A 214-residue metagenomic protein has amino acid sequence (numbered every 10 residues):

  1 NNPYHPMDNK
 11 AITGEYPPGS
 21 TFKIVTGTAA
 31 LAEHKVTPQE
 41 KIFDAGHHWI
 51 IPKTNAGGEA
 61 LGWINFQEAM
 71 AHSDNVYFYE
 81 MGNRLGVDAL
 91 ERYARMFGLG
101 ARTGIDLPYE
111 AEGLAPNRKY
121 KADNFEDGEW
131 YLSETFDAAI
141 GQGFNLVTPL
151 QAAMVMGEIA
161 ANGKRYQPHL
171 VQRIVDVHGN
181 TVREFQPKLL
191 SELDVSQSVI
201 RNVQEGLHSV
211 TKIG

Functional and structural regions predicted by a protein language model:
N1-S20, V25-G214: Beta-lactam-recognizing serine transpeptidase/beta-lactamase-like catalytic domain environment
